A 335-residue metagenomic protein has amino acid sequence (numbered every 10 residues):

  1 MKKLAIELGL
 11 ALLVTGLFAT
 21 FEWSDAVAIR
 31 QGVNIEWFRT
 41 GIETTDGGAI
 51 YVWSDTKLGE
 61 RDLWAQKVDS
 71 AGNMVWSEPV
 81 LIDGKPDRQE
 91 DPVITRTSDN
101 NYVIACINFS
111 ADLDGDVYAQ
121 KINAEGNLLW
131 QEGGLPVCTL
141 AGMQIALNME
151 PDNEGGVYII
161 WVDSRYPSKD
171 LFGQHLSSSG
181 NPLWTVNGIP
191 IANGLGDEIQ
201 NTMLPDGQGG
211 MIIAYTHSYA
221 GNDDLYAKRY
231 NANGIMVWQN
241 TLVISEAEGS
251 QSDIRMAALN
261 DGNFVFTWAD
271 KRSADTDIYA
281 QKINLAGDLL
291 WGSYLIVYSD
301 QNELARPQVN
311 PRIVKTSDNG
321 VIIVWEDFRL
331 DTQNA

Functional and structural regions predicted by a protein language model:
M1-L4: Positively charged n-region of N-terminal signal peptides that target proteins for export
E7-G16: Bacterial N-terminal signal peptides
A19-A335: Extracellular, repeat-based ectodomains that mediate carbohydrate processing or recognition
